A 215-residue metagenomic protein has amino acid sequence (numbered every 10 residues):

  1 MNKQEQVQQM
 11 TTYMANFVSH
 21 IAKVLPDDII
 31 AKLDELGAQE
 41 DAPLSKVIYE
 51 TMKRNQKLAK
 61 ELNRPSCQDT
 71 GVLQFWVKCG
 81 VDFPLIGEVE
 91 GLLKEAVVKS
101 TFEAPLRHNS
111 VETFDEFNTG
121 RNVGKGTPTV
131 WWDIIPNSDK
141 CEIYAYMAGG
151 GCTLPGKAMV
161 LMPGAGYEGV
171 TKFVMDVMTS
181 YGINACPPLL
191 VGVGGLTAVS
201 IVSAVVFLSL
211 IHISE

Functional and structural regions predicted by a protein language model:
M1-K3, K78-P84, G149-G151, T197: A generic structural motif
M1-Y49, A59, N63: Acidic/polar, glycine-rich intrinsically disordered N-terminal extensions of enzymes
L25-L33, L44-Y49, N63, E103-F117 (+1 more regions): Flexible, glycine/charged-enriched surface loops at secondary-structure junctions
D41, N55-K60, R64-Q68, N122-G124 (+3 more regions): Solvent-exposed alpha-helices and their adjacent loops that cap or buttress functional pockets in soluble metabolic
E50-T51, Q56-F83: Long amphipathic N-terminal alpha/beta scaffold segment
G71-P136: A generic, well-ordered mixed alpha/beta core segment in the N-terminal half of proteins
K140-L210: Conserved mixed alpha/beta catalytic, RNA-binding, or beta-rich assembly cores of soluble enzyme, regulatory
I211-E215: Conserved small/polar residues in nucleotide/adenosyl-binding loops
